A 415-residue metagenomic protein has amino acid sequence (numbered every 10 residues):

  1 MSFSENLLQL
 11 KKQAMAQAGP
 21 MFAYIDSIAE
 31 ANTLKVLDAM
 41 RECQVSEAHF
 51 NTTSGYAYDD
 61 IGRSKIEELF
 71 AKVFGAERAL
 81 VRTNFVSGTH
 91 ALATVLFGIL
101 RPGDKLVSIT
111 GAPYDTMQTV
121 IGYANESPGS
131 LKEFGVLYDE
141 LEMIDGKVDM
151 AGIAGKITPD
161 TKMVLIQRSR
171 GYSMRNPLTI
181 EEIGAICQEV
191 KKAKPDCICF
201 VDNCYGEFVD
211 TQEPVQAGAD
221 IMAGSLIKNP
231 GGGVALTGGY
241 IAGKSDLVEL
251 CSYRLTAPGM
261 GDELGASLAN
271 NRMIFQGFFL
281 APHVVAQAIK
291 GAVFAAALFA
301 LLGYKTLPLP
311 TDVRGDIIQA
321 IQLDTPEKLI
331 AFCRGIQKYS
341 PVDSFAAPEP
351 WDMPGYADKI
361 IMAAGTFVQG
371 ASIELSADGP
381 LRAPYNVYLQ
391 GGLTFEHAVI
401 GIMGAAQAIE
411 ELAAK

Functional and structural regions predicted by a protein language model:
F3-G19, Y24-D26, V36-H49, A57-D60 (+6 more regions): Conserved PLP-enzyme active-site core in the AAT-like
A29-T33: Acidic, PIN/NYN-like endoribonuclease modules and their adjacent C-terminal/linker elements
V45-G55, E77-R78, I317: Glycine-/proline-rich flexible loop or hinge segments
R78-V81, D104-V107, D139, K162-M163 (+7 more regions): Structural motif
T83, A242, L323: Conserved residues at beta->alpha junctions
A300-A414: Conserved C-terminal alpha-helix-loop-beta "cap" of PLP-dependent enzymes that closes/shapes the active-site mouth
